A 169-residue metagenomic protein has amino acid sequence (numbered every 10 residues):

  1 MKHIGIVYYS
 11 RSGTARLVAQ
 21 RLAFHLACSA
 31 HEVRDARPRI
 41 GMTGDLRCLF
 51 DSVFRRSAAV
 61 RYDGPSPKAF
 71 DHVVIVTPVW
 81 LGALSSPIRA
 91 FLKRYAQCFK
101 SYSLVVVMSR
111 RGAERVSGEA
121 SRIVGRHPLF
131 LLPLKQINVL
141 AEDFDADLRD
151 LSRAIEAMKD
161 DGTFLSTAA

Functional and structural regions predicted by a protein language model:
M1-I75, G82-R89, K93, R153-A169: N-terminal beta1-alpha1-beta2 submodule of the flavodoxin-like/Rossmannoid cofactor-binding fold
H3, C98-S103: Short, surface-exposed connector motifs at secondary-structure boundaries
H25-H31, C98, I123-L131, D160-D161: Structural alpha-beta junctions
P67, K93-K100, V124-G125: Short, conserved loop/helix-junction motifs that constitute active-site signature segments in enzyme catalytic cores
I75-V76, L104: Redox-cofactor binding/interface segments in oxidoreductases and associated redox assembly factors
P87-K93, V116-G118, D147-R149: Charged helix-capping and loop-helix junction motifs
S103-F144: Short, glycine-/small-residue-rich phosphate/pyrophosphate-handling segment
L129-A169: Glycine-rich phosphate/pyrophosphate-binding loop and the adjoining helix
